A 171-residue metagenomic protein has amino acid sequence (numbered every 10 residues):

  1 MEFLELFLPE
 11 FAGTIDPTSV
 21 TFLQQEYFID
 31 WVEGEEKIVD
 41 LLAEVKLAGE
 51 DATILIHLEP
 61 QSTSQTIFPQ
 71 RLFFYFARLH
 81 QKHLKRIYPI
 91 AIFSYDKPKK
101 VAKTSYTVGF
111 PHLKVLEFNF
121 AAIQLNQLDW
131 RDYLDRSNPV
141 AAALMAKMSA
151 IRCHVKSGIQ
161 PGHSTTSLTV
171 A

Functional and structural regions predicted by a protein language model:
M1-A171: Conserved single-residue anchors adjacent to enzymatic active/cofactor-binding motifs
